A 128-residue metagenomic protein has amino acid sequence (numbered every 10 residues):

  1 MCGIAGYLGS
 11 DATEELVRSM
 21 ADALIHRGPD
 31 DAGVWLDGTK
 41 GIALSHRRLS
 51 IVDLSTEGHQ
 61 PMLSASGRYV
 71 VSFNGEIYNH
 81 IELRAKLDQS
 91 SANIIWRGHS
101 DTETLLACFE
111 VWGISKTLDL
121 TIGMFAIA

Functional and structural regions predicted by a protein language model:
M1-A128: N-terminus-centric sequence/structural signature that marks the extreme N-terminus and adjacent "lid/interface" module
